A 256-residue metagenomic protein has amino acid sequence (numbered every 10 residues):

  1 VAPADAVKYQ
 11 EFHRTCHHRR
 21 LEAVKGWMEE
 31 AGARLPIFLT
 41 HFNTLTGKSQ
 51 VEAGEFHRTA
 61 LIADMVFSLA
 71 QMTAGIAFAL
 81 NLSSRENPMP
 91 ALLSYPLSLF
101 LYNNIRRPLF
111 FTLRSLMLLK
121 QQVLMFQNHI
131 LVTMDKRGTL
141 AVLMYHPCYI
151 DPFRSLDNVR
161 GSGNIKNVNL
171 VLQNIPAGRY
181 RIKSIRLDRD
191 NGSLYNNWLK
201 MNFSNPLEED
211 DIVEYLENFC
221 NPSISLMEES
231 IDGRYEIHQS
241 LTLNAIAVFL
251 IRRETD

Functional and structural regions predicted by a protein language model:
V1-I76: Noncatalytic carbohydrate-binding groove/subsite architecture in carbohydrate-active enzymes
A2-P3, S49-E52, P88-Y95, Y195-N197: Short aromatic-enriched loop/helix-cap "lid" or pocket-rim segments at secondary-structure transitions that line
E11-H13, F56-T59, S98, R160-N164 (+1 more regions): Short, low-complexity, polar/charged sequence segments that are solvent-exposed and flexible
E30, A74-G75, M117, N218-S225: Low-complexity, flexible helical/coil segments
T44, S83-S84, E254: Residue-level marker for beta-strand->alpha-helix junctions and adjacent short loops that shape enzyme
A63, F67-L194: Aromatic- and carboxylate-lined catalytic core of secreted/periplasmic carbohydrate-active enzymes
Y145-D256: C-terminal beta-sandwich/jelly-roll accessory domains of carbohydrate-active enzymes
